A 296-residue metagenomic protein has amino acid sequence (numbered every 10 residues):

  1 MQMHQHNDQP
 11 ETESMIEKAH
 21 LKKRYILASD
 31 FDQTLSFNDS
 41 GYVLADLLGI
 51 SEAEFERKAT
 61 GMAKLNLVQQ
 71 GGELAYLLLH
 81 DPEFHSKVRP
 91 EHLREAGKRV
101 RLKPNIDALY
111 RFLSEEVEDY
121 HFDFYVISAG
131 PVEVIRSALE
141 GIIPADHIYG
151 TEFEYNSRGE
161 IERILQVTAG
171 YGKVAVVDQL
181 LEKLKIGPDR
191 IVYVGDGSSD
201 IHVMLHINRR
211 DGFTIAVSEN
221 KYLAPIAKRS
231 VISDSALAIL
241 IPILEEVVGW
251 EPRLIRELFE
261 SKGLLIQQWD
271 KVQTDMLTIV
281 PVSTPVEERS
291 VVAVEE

Functional and structural regions predicted by a protein language model:
Q2-E152, S157, S230, D234: Alpha-helical substrate-recognition element adjacent to the catalytic core
G97-E296: C-terminal cap/substrate-recognition subdomain and adjoining C-terminal extension of metal-dependent phosphatase-like
